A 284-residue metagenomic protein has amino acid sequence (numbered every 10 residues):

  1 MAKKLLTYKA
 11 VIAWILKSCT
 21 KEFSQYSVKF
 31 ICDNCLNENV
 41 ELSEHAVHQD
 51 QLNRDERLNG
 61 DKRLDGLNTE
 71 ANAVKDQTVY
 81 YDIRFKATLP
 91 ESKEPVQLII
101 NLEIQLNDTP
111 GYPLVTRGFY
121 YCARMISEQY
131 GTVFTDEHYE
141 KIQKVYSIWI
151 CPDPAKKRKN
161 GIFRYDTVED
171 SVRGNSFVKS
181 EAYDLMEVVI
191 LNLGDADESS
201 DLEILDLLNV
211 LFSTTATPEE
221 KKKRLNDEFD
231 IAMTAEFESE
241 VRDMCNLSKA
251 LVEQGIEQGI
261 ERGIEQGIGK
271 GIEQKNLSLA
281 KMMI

Functional and structural regions predicted by a protein language model:
M1-I284: Elongated, amphipathic alpha-helical interaction scaffolds
